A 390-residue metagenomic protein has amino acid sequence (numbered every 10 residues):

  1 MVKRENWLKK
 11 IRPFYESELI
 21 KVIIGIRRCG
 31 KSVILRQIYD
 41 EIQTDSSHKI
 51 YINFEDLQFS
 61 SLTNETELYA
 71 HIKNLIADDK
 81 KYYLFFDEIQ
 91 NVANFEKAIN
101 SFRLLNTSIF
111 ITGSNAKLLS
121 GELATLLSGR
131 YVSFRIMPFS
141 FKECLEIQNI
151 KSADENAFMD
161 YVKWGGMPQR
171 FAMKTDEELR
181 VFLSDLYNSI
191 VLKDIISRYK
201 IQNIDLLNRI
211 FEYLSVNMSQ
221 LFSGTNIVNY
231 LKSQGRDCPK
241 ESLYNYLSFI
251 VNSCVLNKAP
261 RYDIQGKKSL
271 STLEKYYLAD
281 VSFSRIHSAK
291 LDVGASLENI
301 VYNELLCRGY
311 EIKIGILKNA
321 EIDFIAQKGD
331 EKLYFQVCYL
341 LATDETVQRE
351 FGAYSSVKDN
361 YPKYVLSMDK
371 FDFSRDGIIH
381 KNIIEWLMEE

Functional and structural regions predicted by a protein language model:
V2-E16: Pre-Walker A adenine-sensing motif
I23: Hydrophobic anchor at the beta1->P-loop junction of P-loop NTPases
K31: Conserved lysine of the Walker
I34, I38: Hydrophobic positions on the alpha1 helix immediately C-terminal to the Walker A/P-loop
I50, D176-K332, Y339: Accessory nucleic acid-recognition modules appended to NTPase machines
Y51-Y82: Short glycine-rich substrate-engagement loop in P-loop NTPases that contacts/grips substrate
S114-A116, G121-L221, C254: Interdomain motor-coupling "hinge/lid" segment immediately C-terminal to the ATP-binding subdomain of NTP-driven enzymes
G315, Y339-I384: Catalytic cores of nucleic-acid endonucleases
